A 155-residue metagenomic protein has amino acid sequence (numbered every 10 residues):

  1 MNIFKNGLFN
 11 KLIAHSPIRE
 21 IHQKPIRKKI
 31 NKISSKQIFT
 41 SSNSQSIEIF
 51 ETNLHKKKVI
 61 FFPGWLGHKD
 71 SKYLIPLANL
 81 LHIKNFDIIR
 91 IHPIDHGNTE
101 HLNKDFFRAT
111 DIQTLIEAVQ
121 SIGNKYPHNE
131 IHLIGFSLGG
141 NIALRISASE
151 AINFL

Functional and structural regions predicted by a protein language model:
M1-E51: An N-terminal hydrophobic leader/cap segment in hydrolases
T52-L54, K125: Short, flexible hinge/linker loops that cap or flank conserved catalytic cores
K56-G64: Short beta-strand element of the alpha/beta-hydrolase
K69-D70, A78-L80, I89, I94-H132: Catalytic nucleophile-loop/oxyanion-hole region of alpha/beta-hydrolase and closely related hydrolase-like folds
K84: Conserved dinucleotide-binding and phosphotransfer motif residues
A118-L155: Primarily recognizes the serine-hydrolase "nucleophile elbow" in alpha/beta-hydrolase and SGNH/GDSL folds
